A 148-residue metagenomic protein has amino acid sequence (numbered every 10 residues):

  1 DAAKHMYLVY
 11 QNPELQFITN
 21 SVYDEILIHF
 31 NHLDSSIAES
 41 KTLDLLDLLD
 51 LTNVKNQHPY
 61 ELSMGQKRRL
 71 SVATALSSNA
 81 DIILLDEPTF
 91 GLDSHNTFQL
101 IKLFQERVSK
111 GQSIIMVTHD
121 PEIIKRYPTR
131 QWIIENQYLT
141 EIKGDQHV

Functional and structural regions predicted by a protein language model:
S36-V54: Conserved ABC ATPase "signature" region
H58-L62: Conserved ABC ATPase signature
V72: Hydrophobic anchor residue at the start of the ABC signature
I83-D86: Catalytic Walker B motif of ABC-type/P-loop ATPase nucleotide-binding domains
T89-F90: Short loop immediately C-terminal to the Walker-B catalytic DE motif in ABC-type ATPase nucleotide-binding domains
D93: ABC-family nucleotide-binding domains
T118-H119: H-loop/switch region of ABC-family ATPase nucleotide-binding domains
